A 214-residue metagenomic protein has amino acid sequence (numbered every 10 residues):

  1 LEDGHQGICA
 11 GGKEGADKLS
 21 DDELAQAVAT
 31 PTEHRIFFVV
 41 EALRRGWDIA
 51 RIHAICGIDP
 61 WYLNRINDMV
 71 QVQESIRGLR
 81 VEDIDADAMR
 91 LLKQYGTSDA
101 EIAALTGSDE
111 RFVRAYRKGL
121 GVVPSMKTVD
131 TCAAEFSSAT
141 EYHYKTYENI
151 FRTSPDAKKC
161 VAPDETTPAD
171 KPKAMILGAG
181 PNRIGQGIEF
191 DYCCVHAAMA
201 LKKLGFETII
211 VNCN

Functional and structural regions predicted by a protein language model:
L1-N214: ATP-dependent carboxylate/acyl-activation modules
